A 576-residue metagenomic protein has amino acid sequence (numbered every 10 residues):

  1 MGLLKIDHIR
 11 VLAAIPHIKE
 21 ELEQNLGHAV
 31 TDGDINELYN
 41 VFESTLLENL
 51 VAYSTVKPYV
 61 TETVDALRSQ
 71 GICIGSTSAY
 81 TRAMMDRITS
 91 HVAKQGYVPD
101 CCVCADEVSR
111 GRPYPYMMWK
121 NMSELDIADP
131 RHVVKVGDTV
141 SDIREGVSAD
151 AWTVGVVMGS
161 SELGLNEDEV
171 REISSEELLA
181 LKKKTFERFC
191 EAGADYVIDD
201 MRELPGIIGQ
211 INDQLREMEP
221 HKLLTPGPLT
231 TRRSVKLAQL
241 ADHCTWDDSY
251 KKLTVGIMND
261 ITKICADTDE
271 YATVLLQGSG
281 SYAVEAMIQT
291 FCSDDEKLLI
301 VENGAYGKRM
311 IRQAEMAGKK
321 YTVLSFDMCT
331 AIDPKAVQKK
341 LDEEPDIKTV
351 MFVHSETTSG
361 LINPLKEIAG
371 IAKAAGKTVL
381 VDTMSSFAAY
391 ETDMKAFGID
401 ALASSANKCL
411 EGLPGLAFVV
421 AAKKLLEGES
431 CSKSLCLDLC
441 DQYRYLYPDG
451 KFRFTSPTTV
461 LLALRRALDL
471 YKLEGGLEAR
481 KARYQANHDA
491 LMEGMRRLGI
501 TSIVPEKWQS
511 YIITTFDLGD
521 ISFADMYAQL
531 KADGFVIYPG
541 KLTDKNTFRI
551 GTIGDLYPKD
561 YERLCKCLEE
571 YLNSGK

Functional and structural regions predicted by a protein language model:
M1-C73, A83-D86: N-terminal helical cap/lid subdomain that shapes the substrate entry/recognition surface in HAD-like hydrolases
T61-S69, T81-M218: Asp-based, Mg2+/Mn2+-dependent phosphohydrolase catalytic module
T230, N407-E493: Active-site C-terminal subdomain of aminotransferase-like
A238-A283, T290, A305, R309 (+1 more regions): Conserved N-terminal alpha-helix of the aminotransferase class I/II PLP-enzyme fold
T290-D346: PLP-dependent aminotransferase-like
I332-A388, A401: Active-site phosphate-binding strand-loop segment of PLP-dependent enzymes
T501-L530: Conserved PLP-binding catalytic core of the aspartate aminotransferase-like
F548-K576: PLP-dependent enzyme catalytic core of the Aspartate aminotransferase-like
